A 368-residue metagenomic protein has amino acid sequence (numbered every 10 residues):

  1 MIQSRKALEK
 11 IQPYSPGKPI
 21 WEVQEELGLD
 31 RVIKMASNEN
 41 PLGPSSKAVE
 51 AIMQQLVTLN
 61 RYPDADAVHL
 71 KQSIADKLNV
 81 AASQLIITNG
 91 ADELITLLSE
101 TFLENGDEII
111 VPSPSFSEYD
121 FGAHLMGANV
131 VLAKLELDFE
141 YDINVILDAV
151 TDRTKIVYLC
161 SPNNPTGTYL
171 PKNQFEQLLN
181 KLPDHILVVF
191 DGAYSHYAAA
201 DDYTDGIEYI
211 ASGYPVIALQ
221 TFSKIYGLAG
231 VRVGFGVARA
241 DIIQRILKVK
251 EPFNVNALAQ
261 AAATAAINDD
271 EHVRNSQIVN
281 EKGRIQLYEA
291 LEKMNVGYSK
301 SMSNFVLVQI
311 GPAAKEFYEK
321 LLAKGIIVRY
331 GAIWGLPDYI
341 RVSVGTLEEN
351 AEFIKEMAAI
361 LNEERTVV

Functional and structural regions predicted by a protein language model:
M1-R61: N-terminal "arm"/small-domain region of PLP-dependent enzymes with the aminotransferase-like
R31, A81-L85, N105-E108, R153 (+4 more regions): Short acidic capping loops at alpha-helix termini that bridge into adjacent secondary structure
A65-E108: Phosphate-binding glycine-rich loop
D66, P215-S299: PLP-dependent aminotransferase class I/II
T101-L159: PLP-dependent aminotransferase-like
L137, E281, A290-K324: Conserved PLP-binding catalytic core of the aspartate aminotransferase-like
I143-D152, P165-V188, G192-S223: Active-site pre-lysine segment of PLP-dependent enzymes
N173, K320-K324, R329, I333-V368: PLP-dependent enzyme catalytic core of the Aspartate aminotransferase-like
